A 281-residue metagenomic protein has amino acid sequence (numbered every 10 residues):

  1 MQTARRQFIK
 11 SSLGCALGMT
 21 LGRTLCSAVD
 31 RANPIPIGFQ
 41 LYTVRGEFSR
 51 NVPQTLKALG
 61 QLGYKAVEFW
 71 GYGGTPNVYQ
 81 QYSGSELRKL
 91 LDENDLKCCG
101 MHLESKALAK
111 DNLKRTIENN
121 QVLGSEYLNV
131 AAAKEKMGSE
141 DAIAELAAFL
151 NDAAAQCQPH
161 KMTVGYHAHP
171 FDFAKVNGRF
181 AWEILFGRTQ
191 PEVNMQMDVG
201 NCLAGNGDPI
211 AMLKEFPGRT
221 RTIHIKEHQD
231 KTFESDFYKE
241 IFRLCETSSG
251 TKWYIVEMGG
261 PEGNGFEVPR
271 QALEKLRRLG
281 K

Functional and structural regions predicted by a protein language model:
Q2-M19, T24-G38, R45-L62, V176-M197 (+1 more regions): Histidine-acidic metal/acid-base catalytic patches
S12-G14, G18, G73, L90-C99 (+2 more regions): Active-site acidic/histidine proton-transfer and metal-coordination neighborhood in alpha/beta enzyme cores
Y42-V44, W70-G74, L103-K106, A133-E135 (+4 more regions): Active-site beta-loop-alpha junctions enriched in small/polar residues
G46, N77-V78, A107, A144 (+2 more regions): Residue-level marker of alpha-helix boundaries and capping positions
T55-Y72, L123-G124: Catalytic domains of carbohydrate-active enzymes, especially glycoside hydrolases
E68, G100, N129, G165 (+2 more regions): Conserved beta-strand positions in the central sheet of alpha/beta enzyme cores
E68-R88: Glycine-rich, proline-tolerant flexible connector loops at the mouths of alpha/beta enzymes
